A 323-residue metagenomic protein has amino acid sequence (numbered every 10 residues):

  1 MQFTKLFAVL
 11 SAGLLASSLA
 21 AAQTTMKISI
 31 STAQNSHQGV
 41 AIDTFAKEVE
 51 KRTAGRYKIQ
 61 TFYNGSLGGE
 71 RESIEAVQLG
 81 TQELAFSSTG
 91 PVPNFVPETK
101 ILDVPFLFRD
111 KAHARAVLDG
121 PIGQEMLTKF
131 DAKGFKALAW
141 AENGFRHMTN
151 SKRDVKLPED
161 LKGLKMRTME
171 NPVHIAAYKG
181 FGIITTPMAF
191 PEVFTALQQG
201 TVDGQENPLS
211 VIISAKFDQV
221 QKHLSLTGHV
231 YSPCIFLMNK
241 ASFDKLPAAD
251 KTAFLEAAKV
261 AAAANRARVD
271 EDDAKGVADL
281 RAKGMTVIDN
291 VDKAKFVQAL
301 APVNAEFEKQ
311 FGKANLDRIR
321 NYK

Functional and structural regions predicted by a protein language model:
M1, A21-A22: Low-complexity intrinsically disordered segments
M1-L10: Bacterial N-terminal signal peptides that target proteins for export
A16-L19: N-terminal signal peptide c-region/cleavage motif recognized by signal peptidases
Q23-H113, P121-K323: N-terminal secretory/targeting leader peptides
